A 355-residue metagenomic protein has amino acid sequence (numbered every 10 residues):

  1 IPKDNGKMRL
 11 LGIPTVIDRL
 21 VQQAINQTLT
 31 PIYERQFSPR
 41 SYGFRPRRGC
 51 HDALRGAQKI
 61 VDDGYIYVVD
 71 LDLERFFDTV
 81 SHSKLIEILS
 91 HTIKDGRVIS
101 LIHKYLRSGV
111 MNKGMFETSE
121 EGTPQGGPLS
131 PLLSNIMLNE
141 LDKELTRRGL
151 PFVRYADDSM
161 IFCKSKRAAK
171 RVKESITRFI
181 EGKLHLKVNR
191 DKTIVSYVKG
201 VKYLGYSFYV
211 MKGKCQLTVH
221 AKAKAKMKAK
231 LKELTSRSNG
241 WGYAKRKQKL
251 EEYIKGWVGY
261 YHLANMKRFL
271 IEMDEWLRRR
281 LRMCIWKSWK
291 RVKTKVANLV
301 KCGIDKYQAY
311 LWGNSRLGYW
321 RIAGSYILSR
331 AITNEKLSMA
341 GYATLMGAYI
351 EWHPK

Functional and structural regions predicted by a protein language model:
P2-D4, Y33-F37, I66-Y67, S81-K84 (+5 more regions): Short acidic (Asp/Glu) and glycine-rich catalytic loops that position anionic groups and cofactors
D4, Q36-G200: Conserved polymerase palm-domain catalytic core
L10-L11, T15, Q216-L217: Conserved phosphate-binding loops in nucleotide/dinucleotide-binding enzymes
V16-I17, V21-N26, Q58, I86: Duplex nucleic acid-engaging cores and interfaces of nucleic-acid transaction enzymes
R19, Q23, Q27, P31 (+8 more regions): Short, residue-level hotspots on alpha-helical faces of the histone-fold and other alpha-helical interaction modules
R107, K183-K249, Y253-K255: A conserved non-catalytic segment of reverse transcriptases and RNA-directed RNA polymerases corresponding to the late
R246-V292, V296-G303: Non-catalytic, peripheral interaction segments enriched in hydrophobic/basic residues
R280, I285, W289-K355: Extended C-terminal regions of large enzymes
